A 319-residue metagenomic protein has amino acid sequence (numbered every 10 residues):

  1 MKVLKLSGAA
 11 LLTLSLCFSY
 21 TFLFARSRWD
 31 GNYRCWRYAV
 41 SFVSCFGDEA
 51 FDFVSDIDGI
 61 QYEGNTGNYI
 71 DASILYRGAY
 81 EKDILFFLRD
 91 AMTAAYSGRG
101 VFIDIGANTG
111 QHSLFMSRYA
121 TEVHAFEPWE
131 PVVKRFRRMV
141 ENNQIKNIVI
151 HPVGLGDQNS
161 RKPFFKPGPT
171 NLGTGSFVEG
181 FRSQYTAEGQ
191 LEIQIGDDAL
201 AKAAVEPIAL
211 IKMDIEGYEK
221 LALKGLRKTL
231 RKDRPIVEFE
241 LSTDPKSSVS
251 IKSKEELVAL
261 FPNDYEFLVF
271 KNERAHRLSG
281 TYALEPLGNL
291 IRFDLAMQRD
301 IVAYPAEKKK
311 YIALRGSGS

Functional and structural regions predicted by a protein language model:
K2-S319: Phosphate/nucleotide-binding beta-alpha loop and adjacent structural elements of enzyme active sites
